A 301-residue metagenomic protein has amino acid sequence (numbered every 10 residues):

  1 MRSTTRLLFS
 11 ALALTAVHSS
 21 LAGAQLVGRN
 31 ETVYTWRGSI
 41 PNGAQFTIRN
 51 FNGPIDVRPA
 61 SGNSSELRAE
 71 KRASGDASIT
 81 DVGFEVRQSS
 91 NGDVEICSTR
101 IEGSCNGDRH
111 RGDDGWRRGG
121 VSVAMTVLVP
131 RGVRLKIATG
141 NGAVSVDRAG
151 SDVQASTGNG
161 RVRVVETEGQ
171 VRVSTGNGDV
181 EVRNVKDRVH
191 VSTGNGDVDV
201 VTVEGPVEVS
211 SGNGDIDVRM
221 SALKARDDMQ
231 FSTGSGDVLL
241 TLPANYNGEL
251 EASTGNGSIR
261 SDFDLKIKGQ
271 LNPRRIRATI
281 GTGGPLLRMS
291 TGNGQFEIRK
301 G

Functional and structural regions predicted by a protein language model:
M1-G301: Intrinsically disordered, low-complexity terminal regions
